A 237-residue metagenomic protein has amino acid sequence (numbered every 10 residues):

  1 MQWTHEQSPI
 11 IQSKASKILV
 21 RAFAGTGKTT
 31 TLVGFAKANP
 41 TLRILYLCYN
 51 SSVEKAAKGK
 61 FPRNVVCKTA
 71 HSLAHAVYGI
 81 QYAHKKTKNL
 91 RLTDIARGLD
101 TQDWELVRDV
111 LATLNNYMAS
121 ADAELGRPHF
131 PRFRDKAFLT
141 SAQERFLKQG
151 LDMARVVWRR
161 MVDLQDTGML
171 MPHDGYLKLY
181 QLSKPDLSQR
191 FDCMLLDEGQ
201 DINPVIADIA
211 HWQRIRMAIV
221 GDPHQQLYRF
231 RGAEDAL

Functional and structural regions predicted by a protein language model:
M1-A83: P-loop NTPase Walker
M1-Q12, S16-L19, T31, E105-C193 (+2 more regions): Accessory N-terminal region flanking or inserted into the helicase ATPase core in nucleic-acid motor proteins
R21-G34, A38, L42, Y49-K55 (+3 more regions): Conserved helicase motor core of SF1/SF2 NTP-dependent helicases
A38-N39, K60, I80, G98 (+3 more regions): Active-site catalytic microenvironments for nucleophilic, acid-base chemistry
S51-A121: Conserved P-loop NTPase-based nucleic-acid remodeling module centered on helicase motor cores
A76-Y78, F138, Q226-Y228: A short acidic, helix-capping loop that chelates divalent metal ions and anchors anionic groups
K88-I95, Q189-G199: Short alpha-helical "patches" and their helix-cap loops
